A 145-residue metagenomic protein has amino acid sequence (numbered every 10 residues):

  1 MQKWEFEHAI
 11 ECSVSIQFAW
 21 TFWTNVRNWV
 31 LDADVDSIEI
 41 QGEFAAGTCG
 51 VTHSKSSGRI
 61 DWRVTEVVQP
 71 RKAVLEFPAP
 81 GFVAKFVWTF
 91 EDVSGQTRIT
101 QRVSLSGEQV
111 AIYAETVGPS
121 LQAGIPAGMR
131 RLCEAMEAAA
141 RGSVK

Functional and structural regions predicted by a protein language model:
M1-E11, S37, R98, R130 (+2 more regions): Hydrophobic-ligand-binding modules of eukaryotic lipid transfer/binding families
M1-G42: Hydrophobic ligand-binding cavity/cleft-lining segments
H8-I10, I60-E66, K85-D92, V103: Hydrophobic/aromatic beta-strand elements that line small-molecule binding cavities or substrate pockets in beta-rich
S13-Q17, T65-P70, T89-R98: A short, structured loop/turn motif at beta-sheet edges
L31, S37-K85, E134-S143: Glycine-rich portal/gate segments that line the openings of hydrophobic small-molecule binding cavities
P78-A127, E134, S143-K145: Beta-strand/loop substructures that line and gate deep hydrophobic ligand-binding cavities in soluble
